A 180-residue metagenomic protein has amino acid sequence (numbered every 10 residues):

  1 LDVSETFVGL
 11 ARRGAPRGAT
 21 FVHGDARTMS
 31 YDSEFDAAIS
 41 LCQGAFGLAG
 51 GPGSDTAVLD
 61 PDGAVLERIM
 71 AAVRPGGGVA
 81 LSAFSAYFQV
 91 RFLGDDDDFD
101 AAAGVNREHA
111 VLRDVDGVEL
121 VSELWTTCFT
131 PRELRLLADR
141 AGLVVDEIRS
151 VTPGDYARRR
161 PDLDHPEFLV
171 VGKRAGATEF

Functional and structural regions predicted by a protein language model:
L1-M29: Class I SAM-dependent methyltransferase SAM/SAH-binding core
G18, G76, G142-V145: A generic structural signal for alpha->beta connector loops
R27-A38: A short acidic, Gly/Pro-enriched loop at the edge of an enzyme's catalytic core that lines a small-molecule cofactor
E34-F35, P52, R91-D95: Short aromatic-enriched loop/helix-cap "lid" or pocket-rim segments at secondary-structure transitions that line
D36-D62: A short SAM/SAH-binding and catalytic strip from SAM-dependent methyltransferases
D55-G78: A short glycine-rich, Lys/Arg-flanked "PGG" loop and its adjoining helix->strand segment in the class I
G76-L137: SAM-dependent methyltransferase
E133, L137-F180: C-terminal lobe and adjacent flexible extensions of AdoMet/dcAdoMet transferase-like proteins
